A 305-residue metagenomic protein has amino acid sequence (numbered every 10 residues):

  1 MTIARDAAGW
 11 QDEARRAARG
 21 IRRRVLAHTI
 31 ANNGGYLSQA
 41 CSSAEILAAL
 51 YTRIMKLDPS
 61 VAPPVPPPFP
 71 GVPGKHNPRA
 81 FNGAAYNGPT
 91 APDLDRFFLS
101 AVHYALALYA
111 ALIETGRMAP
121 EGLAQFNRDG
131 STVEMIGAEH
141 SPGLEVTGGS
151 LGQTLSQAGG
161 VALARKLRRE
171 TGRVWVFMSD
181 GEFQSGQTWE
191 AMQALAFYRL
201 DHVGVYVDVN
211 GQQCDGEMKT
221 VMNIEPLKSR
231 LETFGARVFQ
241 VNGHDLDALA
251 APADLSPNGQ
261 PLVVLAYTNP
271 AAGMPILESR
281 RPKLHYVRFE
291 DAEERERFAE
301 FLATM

Functional and structural regions predicted by a protein language model:
A18-G34, D208-N210: N-terminal capping segment at the start of a domain
C41-F197: Cofactor-binding active-site loop characterized by glycine-rich and histidine/acidic residues
G71, L246-M305: Glycine/aspartate-rich loop-and-adjacent alpha/beta segment that forms the canonical ThDP
D95-F97, G172-V176, V203, N258-T268: Generic beta-sheet signal
Y109-A111, A138, Q187-W189, D215-K219 (+1 more regions): Short acidic, glycine/serine/threonine-rich loops at helix termini
R169-E170, K219-P252, L302: Conserved thiamine diphosphate
S185-N210, V263-Y267: A short alpha/beta connector and helix-capping loop motif
Y198-N223, Q240: A short, conserved beta-to-alpha structural element at the edge of catalytic cores that scaffolds binding
